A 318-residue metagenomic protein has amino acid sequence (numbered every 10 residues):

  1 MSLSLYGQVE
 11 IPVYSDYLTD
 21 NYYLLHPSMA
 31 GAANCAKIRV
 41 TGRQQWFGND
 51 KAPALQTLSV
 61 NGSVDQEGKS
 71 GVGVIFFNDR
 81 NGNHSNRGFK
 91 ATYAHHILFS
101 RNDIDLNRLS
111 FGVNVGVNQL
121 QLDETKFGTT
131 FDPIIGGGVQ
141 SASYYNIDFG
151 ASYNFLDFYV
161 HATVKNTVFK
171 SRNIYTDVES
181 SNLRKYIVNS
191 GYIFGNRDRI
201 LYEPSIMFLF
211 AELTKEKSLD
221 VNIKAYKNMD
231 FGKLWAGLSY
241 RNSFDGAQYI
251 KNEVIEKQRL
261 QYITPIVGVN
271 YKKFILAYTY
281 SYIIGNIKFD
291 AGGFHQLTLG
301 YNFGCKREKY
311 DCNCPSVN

Functional and structural regions predicted by a protein language model:
L3-G7: Sec/Tat signal peptide C-region and signal peptidase I cleavage site
Q8-N318: Subset of outer-membrane beta-barrel
